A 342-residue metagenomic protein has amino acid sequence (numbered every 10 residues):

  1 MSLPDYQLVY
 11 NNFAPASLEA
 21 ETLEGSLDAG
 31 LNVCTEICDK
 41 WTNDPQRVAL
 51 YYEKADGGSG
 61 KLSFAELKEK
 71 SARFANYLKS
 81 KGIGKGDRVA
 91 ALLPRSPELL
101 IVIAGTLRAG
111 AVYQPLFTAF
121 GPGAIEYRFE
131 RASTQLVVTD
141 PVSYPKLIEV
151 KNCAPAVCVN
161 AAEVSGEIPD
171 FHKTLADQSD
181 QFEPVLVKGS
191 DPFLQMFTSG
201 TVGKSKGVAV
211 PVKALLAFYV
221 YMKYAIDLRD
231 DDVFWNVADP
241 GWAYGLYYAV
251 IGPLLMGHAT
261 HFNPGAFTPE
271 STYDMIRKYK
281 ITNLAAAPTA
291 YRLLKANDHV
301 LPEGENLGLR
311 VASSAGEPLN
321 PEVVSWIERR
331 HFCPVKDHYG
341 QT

Functional and structural regions predicted by a protein language model:
M1-L62, E66-K79, C153, A162: N-lobe entry segment of adenylate-forming
Q46, L50-A104, G121-E126, F171-K173 (+1 more regions): Conserved AMP-binding/adenylate-forming core of the ANL superfamily
Q46-V48, C158, E163, A176-F197 (+2 more regions): Conserved pre-ATP/AMP-binding loop-to-beta segment of ANL
G60-A65, F193-A217: Conserved AMP-binding A3 loop
S71-R73, A176, V208-R229, Y291-K295: Conserved structural elements of the adenylate-forming
S80, I101-A176: Structural core segment of the AMP-binding/adenylate-forming
L216-N236, P240-N283, N297-H299: Conserved AMP-binding/adenylation subdomain of ANL enzymes
I281-A286, K295-T342: Gly/Ser/Thr-rich phosphate-binding loop
